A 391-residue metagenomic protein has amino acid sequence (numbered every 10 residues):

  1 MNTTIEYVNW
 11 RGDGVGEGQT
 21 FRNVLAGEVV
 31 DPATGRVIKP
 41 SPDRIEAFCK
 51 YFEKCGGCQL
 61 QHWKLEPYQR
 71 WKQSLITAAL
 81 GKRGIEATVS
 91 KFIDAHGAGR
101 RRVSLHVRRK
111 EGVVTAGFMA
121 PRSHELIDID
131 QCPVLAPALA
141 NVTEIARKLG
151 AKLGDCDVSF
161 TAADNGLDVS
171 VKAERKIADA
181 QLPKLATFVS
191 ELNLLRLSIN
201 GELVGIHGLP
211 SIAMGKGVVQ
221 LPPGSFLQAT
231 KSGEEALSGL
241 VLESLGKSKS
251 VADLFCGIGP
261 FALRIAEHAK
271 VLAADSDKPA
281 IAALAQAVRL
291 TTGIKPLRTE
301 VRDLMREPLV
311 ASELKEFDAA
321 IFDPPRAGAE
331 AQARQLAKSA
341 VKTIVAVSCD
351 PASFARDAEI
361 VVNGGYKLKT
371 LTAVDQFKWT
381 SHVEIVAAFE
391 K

Functional and structural regions predicted by a protein language model:
M1-W10, E174-K391: Rossmann-like S-adenosyl-L-methionine
M1-Y51: Terminal RNA-binding accessory module
G14-E17, G117-P121, L284: Short, acidic/hydrophobic/Gly-rich beta-strand patch recurrent on exposed beta strands that often constitutes part
G35, K39-E46, E53-D155: Extended interfacial segments that mediate partner engagement and assembly in macromolecular machines
R101, L167, K249: Nucleotide donor/acceptor-binding cores
H106-K110, T161-A163, E390: Short beta-strand micro-motifs enriched in acidic
E125-G166, R175-R196: Internal alpha/beta scaffold segment
